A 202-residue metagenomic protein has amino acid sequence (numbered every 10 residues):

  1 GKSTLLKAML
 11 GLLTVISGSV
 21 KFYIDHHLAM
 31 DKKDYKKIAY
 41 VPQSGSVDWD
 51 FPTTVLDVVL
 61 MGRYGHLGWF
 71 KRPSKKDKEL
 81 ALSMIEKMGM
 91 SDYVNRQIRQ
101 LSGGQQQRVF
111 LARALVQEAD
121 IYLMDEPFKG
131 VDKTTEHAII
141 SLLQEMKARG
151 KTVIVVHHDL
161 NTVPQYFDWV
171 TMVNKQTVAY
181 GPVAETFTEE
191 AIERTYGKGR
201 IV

Functional and structural regions predicted by a protein language model:
L10: Helix-to-loop junction immediately C-terminal to a conserved catalytic motif
G18-D34: Conserved ABC transporter NBD signature motif
L60, K75-Y93: Conserved ABC ATPase "signature" region
Q97-L101, Q105: Conserved ABC ATPase signature
Y122-D125: Catalytic Walker B motif of ABC-type/P-loop ATPase nucleotide-binding domains
H157-H158: H-loop/switch region of ABC-family ATPase nucleotide-binding domains
W169-V183: H-loop (His-switch) and adjacent beta-strand-loop-beta switch element of ABC-type ATPase nucleotide-binding domains
